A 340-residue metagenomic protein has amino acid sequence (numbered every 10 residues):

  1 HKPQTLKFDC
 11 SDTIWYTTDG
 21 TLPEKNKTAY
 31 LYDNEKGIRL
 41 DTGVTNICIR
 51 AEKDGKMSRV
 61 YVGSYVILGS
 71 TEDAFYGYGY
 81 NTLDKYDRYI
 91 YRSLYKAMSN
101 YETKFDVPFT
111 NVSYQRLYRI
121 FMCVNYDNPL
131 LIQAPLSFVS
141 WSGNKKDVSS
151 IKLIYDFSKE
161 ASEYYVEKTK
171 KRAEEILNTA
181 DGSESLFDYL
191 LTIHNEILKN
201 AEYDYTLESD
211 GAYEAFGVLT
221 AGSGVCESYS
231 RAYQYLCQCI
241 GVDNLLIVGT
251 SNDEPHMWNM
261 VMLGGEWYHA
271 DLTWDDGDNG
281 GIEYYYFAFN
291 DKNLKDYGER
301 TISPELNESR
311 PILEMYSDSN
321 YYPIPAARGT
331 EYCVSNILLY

Functional and structural regions predicted by a protein language model:
H1-S70: Short, compositionally stereotyped local motifs that mark structural "simplifiers"
L6, I14, V148-S149, W267: Hydrophobic residues embedded in beta-strands of well-ordered beta-sheets
T45, V66-S185, K295-Y340: N-terminal accessory/pre-domain segments preceding catalytic cores
S158-E160, K199-Y205, G224-C226, S251-E254 (+1 more regions): Solvent-exposed loop/turn segments at secondary-structure junctions within structured extracellular/periplasmic domains
K159-V218: Secondary-structure boundary elements
D210-T220, G224, S228-Y235: Conserved active-site-adjacent core of cysteine acyl-enzyme catalytic domains
S228-D296: Hydrophobic/aromatic-rich core segments of domains that either
